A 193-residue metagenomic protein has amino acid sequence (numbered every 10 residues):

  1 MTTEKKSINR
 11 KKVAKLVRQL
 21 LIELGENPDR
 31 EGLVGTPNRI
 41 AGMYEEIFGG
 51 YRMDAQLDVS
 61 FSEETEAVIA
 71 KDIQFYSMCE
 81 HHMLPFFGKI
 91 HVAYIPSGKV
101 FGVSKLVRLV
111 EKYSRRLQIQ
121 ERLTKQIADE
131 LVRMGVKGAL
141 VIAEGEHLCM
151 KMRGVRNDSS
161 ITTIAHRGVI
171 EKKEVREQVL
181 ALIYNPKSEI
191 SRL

Functional and structural regions predicted by a protein language model:
M1-L193: A domain-level signal for the structural core that forms small-molecule/cofactor-binding pockets and catalytic centers
